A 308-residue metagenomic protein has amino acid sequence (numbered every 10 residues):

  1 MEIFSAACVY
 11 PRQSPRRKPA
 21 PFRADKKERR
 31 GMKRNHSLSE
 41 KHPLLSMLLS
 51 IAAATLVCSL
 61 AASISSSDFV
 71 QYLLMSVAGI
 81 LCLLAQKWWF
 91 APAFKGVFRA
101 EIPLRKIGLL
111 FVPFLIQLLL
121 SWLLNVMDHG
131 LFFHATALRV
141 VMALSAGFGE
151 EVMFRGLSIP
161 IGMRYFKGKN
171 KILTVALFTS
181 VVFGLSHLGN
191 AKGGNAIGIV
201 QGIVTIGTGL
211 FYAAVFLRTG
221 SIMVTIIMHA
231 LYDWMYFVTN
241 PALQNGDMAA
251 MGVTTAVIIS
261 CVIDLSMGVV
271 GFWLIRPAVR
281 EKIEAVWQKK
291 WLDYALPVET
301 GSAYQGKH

Functional and structural regions predicted by a protein language model:
E28-S39: Short, Lys/Arg-rich, polar N-terminal cytosolic tail immediately upstream of the first transmembrane signal-anchor
E40-W89, P103-F114, L118-L119, F133 (+3 more regions): Alpha-helical transmembrane segments in multi-pass membrane proteins
A52-S59, F114-L123, S180-G189, A230-A242: Aromatic-anchored segments of alpha-helical transmembrane domains
S63-Y72, F90-M153, L157-G168, K290-H308: Juxtamembrane helix-loop-helix connectors linking adjacent transmembrane helices in multi-pass membrane enzymes
V152-F178, A214-S221: Membrane-interface helix/loop boundary segments of multi-pass membrane proteins
G198-A256: Functionally important transmembrane alpha-helices
A230-H308: C-terminal membrane module of polytopic membrane proteins
